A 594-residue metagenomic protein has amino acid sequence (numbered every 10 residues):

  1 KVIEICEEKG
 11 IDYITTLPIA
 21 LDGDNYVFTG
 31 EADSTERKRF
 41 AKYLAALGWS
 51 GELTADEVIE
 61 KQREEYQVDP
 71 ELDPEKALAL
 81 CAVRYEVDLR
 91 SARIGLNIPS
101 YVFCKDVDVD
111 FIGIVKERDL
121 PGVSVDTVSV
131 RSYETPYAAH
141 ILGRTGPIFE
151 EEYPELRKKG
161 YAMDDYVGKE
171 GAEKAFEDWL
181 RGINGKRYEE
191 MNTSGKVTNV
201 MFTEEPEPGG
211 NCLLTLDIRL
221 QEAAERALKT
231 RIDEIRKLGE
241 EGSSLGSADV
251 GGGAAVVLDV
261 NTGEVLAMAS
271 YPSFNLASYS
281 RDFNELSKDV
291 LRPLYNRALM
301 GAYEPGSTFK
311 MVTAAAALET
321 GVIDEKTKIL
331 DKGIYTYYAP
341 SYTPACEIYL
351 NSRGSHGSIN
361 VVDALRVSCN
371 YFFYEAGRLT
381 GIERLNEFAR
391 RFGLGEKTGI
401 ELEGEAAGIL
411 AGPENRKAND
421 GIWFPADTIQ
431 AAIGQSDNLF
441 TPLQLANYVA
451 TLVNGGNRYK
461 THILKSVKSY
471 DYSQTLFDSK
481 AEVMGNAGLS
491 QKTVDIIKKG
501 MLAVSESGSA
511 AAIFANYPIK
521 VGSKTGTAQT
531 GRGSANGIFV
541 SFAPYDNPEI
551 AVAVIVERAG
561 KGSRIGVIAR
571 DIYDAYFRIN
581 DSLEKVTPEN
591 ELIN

Functional and structural regions predicted by a protein language model:
K1-P206, K229-A254, V260, S273: Membrane-proximal periplasmic segments of bacterial cell-envelope enzymes, especially penicillin-binding proteins
I3-E4, K105, V109, G113 (+20 more regions): Solvent-exposed, polar/charged alpha-helical surfaces in well-ordered, non-transmembrane soluble domains, broadly
G146-P154, G321-I323, N454-Y459, N580: Short helix-capping/linker segments at secondary-structure and domain boundaries
R157-K158, A553, Y573: Conserved C-terminal helix/tail region of periplasmic/extracytoplasmic solute-binding proteins
E190-E204, L216, G242, S247-A248 (+3 more regions): Beta-lactam-recognizing serine transpeptidase/beta-lactamase-like catalytic domain environment
V453, S505, R570-F577, D581: Short amphipathic alpha-helical signal-transduction/dimerization elements
A559-I568: A short acidic/glycine-rich loop-to-helix N-cap element
